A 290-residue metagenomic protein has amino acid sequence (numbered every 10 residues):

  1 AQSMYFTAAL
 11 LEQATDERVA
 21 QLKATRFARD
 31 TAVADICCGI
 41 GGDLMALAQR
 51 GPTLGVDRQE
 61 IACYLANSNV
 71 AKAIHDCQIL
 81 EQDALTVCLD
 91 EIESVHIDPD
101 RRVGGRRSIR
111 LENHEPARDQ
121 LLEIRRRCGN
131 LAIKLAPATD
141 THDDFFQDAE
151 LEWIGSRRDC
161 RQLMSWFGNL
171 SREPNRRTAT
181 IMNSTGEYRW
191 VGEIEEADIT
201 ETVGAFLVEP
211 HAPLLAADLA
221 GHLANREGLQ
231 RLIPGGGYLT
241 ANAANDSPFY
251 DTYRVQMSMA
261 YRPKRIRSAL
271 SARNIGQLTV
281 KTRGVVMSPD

Functional and structural regions predicted by a protein language model:
A1-D290: SAM-dependent transferase fold signal centered on methyltransferase-like domains, encompassing both Class I
